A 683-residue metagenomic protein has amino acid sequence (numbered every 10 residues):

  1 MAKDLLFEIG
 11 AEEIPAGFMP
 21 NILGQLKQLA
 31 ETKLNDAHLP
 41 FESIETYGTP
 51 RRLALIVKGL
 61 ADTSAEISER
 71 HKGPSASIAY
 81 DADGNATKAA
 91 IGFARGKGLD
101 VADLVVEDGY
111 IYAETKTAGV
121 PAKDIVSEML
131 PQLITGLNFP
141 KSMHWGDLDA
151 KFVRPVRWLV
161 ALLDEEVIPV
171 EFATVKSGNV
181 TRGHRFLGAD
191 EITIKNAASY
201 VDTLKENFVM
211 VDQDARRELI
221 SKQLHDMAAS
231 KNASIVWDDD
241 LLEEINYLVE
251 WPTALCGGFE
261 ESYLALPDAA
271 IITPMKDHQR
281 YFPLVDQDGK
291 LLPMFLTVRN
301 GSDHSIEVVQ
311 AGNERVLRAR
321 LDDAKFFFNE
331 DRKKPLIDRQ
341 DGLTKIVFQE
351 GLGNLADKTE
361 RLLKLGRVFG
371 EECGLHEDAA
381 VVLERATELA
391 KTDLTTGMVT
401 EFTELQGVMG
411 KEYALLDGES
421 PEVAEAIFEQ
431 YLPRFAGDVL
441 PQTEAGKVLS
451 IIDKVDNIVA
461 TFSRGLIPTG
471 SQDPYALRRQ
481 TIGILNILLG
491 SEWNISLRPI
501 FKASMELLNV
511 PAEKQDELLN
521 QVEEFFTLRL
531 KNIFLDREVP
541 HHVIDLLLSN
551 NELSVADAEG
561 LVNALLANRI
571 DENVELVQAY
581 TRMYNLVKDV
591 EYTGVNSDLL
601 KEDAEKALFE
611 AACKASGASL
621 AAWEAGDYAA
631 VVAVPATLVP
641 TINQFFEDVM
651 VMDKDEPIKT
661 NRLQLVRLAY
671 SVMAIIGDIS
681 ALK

Functional and structural regions predicted by a protein language model:
M1-K683: Amphipathic alpha-helical "coupling" segments that flank catalytic cores
